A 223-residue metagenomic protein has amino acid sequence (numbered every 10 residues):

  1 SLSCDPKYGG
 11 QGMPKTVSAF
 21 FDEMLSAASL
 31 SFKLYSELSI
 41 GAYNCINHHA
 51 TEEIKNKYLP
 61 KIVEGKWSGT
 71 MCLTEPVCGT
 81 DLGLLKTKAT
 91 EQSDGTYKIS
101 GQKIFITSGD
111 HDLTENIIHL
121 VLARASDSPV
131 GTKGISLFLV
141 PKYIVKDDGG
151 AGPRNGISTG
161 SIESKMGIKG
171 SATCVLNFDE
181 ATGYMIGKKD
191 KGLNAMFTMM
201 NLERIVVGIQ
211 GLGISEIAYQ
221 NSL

Functional and structural regions predicted by a protein language model:
S1-N56, P60, E64, T114-I118 (+1 more regions): Internal helix-loop-helix
S1-P6, I46-E91, T96-Y97, I104-F105: Gly/Pro-rich turn-and-neighbor structural signature
L2-C4, Y8-S18, E23-L25, K66 (+2 more regions): Active-site-adjacent "gating/activation" loops or surface patches in catalytic cores
K66-S68, L84-K86, D94, N116-I118 (+5 more regions): Active-site lining segments that contact anionic ligands and/or coordinate catalytic metals
V77-T80, D110-D112, P129, K165-S171: Short Gly/Pro-enriched turn/cap motifs at secondary-structure boundaries
T96, S100-G150, R154: A short core secondary-structure module
F105-T107, I144-G160, K165, A172-E203 (+1 more regions): A glycine-rich, basic-preceded beta-loop-alpha segment at the flavin cofactor/substrate interface of flavin-utilizing
I209-Q220: Alpha-helical support elements that line or immediately flank enzyme active sites and cofactor-binding pockets
